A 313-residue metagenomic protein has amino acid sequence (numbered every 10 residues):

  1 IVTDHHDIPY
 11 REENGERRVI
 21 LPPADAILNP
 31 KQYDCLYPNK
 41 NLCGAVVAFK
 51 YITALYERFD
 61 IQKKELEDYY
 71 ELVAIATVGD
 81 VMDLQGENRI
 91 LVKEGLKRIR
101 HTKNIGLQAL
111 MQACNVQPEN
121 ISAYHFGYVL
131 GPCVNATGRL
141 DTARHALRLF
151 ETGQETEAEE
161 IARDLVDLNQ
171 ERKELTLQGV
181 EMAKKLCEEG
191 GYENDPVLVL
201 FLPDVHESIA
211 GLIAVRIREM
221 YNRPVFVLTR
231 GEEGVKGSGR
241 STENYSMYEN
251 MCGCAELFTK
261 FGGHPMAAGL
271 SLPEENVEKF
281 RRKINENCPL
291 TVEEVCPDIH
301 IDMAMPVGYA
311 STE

Functional and structural regions predicted by a protein language model:
I1, N14-G15, P23, E57-N276 (+3 more regions): Hydrophobic helix-and-loop "lid/oligomerization" segment in the mid-to-C-terminal part of catalytic domains
I1-A45, E57, K64-E67: Hydrophobic, small-residue-rich alpha-helical packing segments that form membrane-like cores
T3-H6, Y10, K279-C288, E313: A short, terminal or domain-edge coil/loop segment
K50-L55: Active-site/ligand-binding-proximal alpha/beta "capping" segment
H101-N104, N287-E313: A contiguous loop/helix-start segment that scaffolds small-molecule binding in enzyme catalytic cores
